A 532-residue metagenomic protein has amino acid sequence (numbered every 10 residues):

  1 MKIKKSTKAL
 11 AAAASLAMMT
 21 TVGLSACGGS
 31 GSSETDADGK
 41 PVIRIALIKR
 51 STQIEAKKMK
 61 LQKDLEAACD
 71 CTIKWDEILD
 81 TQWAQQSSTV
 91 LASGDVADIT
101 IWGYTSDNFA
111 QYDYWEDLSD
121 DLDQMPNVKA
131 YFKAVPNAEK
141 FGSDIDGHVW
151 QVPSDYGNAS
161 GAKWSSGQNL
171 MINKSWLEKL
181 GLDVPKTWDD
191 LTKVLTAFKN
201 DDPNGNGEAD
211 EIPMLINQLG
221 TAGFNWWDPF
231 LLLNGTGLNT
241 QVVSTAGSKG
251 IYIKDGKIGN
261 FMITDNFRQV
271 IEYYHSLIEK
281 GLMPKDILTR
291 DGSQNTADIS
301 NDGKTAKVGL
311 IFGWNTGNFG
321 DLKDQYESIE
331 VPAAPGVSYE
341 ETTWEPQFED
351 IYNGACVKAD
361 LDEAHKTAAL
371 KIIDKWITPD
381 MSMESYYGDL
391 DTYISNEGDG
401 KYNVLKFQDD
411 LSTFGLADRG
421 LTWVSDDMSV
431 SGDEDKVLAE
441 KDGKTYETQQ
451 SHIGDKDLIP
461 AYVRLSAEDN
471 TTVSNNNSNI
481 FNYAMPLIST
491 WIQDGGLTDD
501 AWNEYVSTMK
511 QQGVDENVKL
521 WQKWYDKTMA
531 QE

Functional and structural regions predicted by a protein language model:
M1-A9: Positively charged n-region of N-terminal signal peptides that target proteins for export
K2-I3, A14-M18, V22-G23, C27-E532: Extracytoplasmic/secretory soluble proteins
